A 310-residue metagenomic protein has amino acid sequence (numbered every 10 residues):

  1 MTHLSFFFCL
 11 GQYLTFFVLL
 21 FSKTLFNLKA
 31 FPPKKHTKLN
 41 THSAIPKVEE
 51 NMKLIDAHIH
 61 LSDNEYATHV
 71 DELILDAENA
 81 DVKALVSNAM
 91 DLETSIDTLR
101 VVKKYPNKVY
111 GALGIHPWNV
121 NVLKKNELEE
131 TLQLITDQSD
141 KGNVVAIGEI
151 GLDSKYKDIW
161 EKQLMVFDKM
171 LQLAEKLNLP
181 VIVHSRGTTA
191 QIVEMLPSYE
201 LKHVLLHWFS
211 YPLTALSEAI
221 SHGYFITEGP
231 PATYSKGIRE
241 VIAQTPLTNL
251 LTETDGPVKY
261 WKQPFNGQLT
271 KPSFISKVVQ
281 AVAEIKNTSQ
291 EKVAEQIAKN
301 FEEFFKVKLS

Functional and structural regions predicted by a protein language model:
H3, Q12-Y13, H36, H42: Low-complexity, intrinsically disordered or signal/transmembrane-proximal segments
Y13-T15, S22: Intrinsically disordered, low-complexity, compositionally biased regions/tails
F31-S310: Mid-domain alpha/beta scaffold segments of enzyme catalytic cores
